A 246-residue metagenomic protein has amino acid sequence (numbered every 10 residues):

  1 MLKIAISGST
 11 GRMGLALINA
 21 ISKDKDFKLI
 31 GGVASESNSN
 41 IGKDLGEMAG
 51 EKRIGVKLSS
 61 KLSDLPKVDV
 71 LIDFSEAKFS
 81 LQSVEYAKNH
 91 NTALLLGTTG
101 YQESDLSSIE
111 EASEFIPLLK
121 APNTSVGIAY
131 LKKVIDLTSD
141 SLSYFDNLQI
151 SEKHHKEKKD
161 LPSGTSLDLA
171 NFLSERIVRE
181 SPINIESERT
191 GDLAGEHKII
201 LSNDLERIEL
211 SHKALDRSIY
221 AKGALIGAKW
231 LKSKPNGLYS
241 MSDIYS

Functional and structural regions predicted by a protein language model:
L2: Nucleotide donor/acceptor-binding cores
A5-S7, R12-L62, L142-S246: C-terminal substrate-binding/catalytic lobe of Rossmann-fold NAD(P)-dependent oxidoreductases
I30, K57-S59, A93-L95, P117-L119: Structural detector of well-ordered beta-strand residues that form the stable sheet scaffold of enzyme domains
G31, D69-V70: Short, Asp-centered acidic motifs that coordinate Mg2+ and/or phosphate in catalytic or ligand-binding sites
L62-V68, F74, K78-L96, S108: Rossmann-fold NAD(P) dinucleotide-binding segment
V84-E85, T98-L118, A129: Rossmann-fold NAD(P)-binding glycine/threonine-rich loop
A93, S108-S125, D146-L148: Rossmann-fold dehydrogenase core element
T99-Y101, N123-T124, K153-H155: Short, ordered loop/turn segments at secondary-structure junctions
